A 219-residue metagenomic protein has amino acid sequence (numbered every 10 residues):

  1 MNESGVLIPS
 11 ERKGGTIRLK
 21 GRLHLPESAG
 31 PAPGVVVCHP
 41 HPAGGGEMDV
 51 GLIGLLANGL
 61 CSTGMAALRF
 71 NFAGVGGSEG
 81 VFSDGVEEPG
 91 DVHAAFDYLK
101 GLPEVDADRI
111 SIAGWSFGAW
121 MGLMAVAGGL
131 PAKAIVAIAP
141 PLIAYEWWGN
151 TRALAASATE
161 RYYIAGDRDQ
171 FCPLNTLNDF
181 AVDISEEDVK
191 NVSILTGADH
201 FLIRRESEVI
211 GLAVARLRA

Functional and structural regions predicted by a protein language model:
M1-P9: A domain-start/cap signature at the N-terminus of enzymes
R12, I17-V105: Serine-hydrolase catalytic machinery in alpha/beta-hydrolase-like enzymes
G80, A198-S207: Catalytic histidine-centered segment of alpha/beta-hydrolase-like enzymes
V92-T159: Primarily recognizes the serine-hydrolase "nucleophile elbow" in alpha/beta-hydrolase and SGNH/GDSL folds
A144, D167-C172, H200-F201: Acidic catalytic loop of the alpha/beta-hydrolase fold
W147-N150, C172-D183: Short alpha-helix in the alpha/beta-hydrolase fold that links the catalytic acid
A156-A158, Y162-A165, D169: Short beta-strand/loop motif that positions the catalytic acidic residue of the alpha/beta-hydrolase fold
D183-F201: Catalytic histidine neighborhood in serine/cysteine hydrolases with alpha/beta-hydrolase-type architecture
